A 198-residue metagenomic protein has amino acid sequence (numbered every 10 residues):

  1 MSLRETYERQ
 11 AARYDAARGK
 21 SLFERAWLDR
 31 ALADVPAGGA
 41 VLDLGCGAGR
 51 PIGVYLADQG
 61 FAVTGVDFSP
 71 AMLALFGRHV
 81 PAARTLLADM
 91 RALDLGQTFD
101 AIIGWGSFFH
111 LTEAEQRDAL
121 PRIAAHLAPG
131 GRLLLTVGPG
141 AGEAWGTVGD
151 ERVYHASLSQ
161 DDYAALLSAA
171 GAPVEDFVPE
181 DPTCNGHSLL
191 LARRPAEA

Functional and structural regions predicted by a protein language model:
M1-P36, A141: Conserved class I S-adenosyl-L-methionine
L42, A48-A92: Class I SAM-dependent methyltransferase SAM/SAH-binding core
I103-G104: A conserved beta-strand element that flanks and buttresses the S-adenosyl-L-methionine
R117-P129: A short glycine-rich, Lys/Arg-flanked "PGG" loop and its adjoining helix->strand segment in the class I
G130-V137: Conserved beta-strand signature within the Rossmann-like core of class I S-adenosyl-L-methionine
G146-D161: Acceptor-substrate binding/catalytic loop of class I
Q160-F177, R194-E197: A SAM-dependent methyltransferase catalytic signature shared across enzymes that methylate proteins
P179-A198: Core SAM-dependent methyltransferase catalytic element
